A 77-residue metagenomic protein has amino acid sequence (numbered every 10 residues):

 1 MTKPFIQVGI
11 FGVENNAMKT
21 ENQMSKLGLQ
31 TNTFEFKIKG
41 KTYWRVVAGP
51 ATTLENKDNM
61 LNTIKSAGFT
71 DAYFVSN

Functional and structural regions predicted by a protein language model:
M1-T2, G12-N77: Extracytoplasmic
G9: Conserved beta3-strand ATP-binding lysine motif
